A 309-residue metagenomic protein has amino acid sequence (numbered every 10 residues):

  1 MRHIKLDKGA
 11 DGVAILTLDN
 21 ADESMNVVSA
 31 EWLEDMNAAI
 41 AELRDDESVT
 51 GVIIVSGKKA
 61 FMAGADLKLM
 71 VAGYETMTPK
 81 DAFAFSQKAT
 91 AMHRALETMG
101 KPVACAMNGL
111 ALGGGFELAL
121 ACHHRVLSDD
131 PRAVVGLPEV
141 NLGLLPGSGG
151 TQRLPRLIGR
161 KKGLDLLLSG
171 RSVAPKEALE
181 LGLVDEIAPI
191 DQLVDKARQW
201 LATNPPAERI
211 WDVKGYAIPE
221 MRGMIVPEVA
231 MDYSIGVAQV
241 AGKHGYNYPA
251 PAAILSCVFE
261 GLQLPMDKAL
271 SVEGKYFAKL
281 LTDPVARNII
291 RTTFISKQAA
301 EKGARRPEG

Functional and structural regions predicted by a protein language model:
M1-D19, S24, L120-A121, K161 (+2 more regions): Amphipathic alpha-helical segments at domain termini/boundaries
M1-V55, A91-R94: Conserved CoA-thioester-binding segment of acyl-CoA-metabolizing enzymes
I54, D66, L118-A119, A178: Hydrophobic/aromatic residues within transmembrane alpha-helices of multi-pass small-molecule transporters
S56-A91, A111, N141-G143: Glycine- (often His-adjacent) and acidic-residue-rich active-site loop that binds/positions the CoA thioester
T90, A95-L142, P146: Glycine-rich beta-to-alpha active-site loop
T151-K161: Hydrophobic, secondary-structure "cap" segments at the distal end of domains
A202, A278-R287: Long amphipathic alpha-helix in the N-terminal Rossmann-like dinucleotide-binding domain of NAD(P)-dependent
